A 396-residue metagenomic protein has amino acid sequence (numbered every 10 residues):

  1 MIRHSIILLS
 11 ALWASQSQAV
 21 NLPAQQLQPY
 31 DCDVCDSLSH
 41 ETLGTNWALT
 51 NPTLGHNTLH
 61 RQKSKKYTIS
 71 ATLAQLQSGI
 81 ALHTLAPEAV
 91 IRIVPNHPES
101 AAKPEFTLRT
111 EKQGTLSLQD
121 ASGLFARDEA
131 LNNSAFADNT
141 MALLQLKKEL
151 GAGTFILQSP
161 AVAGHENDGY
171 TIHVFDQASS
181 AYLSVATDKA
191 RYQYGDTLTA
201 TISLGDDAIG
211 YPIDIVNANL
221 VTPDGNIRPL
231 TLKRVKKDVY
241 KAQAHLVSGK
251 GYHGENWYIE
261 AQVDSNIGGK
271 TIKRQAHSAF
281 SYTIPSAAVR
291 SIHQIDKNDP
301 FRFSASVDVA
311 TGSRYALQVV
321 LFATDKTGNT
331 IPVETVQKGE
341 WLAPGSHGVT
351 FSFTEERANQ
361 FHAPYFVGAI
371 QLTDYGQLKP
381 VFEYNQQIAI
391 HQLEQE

Functional and structural regions predicted by a protein language model:
V20-I80: Preference for solvent-exposed, low-hydrophobicity sequence contexts
T58-H60, E99-N139: Surface-exposed beta-strand/loop patches in noncatalytic accessory domains and peripheral targeting/linker segments
P98-K103, R191-Y194, G205-I215, V307-L317 (+1 more regions): A short beta-turn/strand-edge loop motif at beta-sheet boundaries
L124-Q145, E149-G151, V235-S248, A343-E356: Aromatic sugar-binding surface patches on proteins that engage polysaccharides or sugar-phosphate polymers
Q145-G164: Noncatalytic modules at the cell exterior or secretory-pathway interfaces, chiefly beta-strand-rich lectin/adhesion
G169-A186, I267-D296, Y375-E396: Short beta-strand elements
A190-D196, Q294-N298: Short, solvent-exposed loop/linker segments at the N-terminal edge of repeated beta-sheet extracellular domains
G195-A208, N219, A244, F303: Beta-strand-rich structural segments
